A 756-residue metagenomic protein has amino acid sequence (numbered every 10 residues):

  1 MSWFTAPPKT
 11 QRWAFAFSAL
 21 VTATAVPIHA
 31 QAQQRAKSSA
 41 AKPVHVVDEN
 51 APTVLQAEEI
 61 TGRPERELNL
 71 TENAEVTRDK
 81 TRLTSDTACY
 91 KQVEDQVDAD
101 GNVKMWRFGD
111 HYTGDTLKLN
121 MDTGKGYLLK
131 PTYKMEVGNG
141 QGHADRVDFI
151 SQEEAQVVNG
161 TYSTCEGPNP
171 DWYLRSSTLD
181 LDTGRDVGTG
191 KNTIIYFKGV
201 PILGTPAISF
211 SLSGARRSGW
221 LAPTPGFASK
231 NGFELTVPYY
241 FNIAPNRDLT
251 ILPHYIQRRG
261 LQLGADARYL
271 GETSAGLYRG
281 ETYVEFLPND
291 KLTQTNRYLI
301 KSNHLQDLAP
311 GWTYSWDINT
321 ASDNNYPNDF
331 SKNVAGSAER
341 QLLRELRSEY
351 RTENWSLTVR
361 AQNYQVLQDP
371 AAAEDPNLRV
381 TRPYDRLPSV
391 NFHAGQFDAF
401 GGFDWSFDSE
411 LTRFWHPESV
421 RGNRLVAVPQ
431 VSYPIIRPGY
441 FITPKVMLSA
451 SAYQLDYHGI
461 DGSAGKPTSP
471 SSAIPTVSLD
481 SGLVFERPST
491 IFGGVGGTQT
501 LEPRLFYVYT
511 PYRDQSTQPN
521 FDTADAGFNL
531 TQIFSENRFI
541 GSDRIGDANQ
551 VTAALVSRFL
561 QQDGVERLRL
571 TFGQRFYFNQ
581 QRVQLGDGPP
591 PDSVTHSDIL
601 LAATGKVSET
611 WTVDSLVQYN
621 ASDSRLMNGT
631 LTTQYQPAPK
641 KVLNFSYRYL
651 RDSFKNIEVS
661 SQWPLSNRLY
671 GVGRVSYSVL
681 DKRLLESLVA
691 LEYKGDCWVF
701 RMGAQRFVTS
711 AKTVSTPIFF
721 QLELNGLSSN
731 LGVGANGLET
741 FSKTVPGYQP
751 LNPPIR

Functional and structural regions predicted by a protein language model:
M1-A40: Cleavable N-terminal targeting peptides that direct proteins into the secretory/outer-membrane pathway or into
P8-R12, I28-Q34, V44, T53 (+3 more regions): Generic low-complexity segments that are intrinsically disordered, proline-rich and/or Lys/Arg-biased
K9, L20-T22, K42-V44, D95 (+3 more regions): Short linear sequence elements within intrinsically disordered, low-complexity coil regions
A16, V21-T24, A74, V689 (+1 more regions): Generic low-complexity, intrinsically disordered sequence content enriched in small uncharged/hydrophobic residues
A19, A32-S151, V237, F241 (+3 more regions): Post-signal-peptide, soluble extracytosolic/periplasmic N-terminal scaffold domains of envelope/secretory systems
Q31, A41-K42, S622, L688: Intrinsic low-complexity, intrinsically disordered segments enriched in polar/basic residues
N73, S177-T178: Conserved beta-strand and immediately adjacent loop positions that scaffold enzyme active sites
D110-K125, K134-S163, G167-R175, D182-R756: Outer-membrane beta-barrel proteins and related beta-barrel translocases across Gram-negative bacteria
